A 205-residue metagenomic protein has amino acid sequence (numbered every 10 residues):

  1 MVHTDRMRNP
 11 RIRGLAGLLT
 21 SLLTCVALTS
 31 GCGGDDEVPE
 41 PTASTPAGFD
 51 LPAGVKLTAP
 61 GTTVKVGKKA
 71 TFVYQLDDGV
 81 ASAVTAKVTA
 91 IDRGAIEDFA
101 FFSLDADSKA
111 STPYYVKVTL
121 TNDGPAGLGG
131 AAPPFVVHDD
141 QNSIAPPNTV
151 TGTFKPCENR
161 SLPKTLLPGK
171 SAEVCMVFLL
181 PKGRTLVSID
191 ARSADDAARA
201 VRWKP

Functional and structural regions predicted by a protein language model:
T4-L19: Bacterial N-terminal signal peptides that target proteins for export
A27-G31: C-terminal motif of bacterial Sec signal peptides marking the signal peptidase cleavage site
G34, T45-G48, F135-H138, L162-P205: Surface-exposed edge beta-strand/loop patches
V38-A106: Extracytoplasmic low-complexity, Pro/Thr/Ser/Ala/Gly-rich segments that lie immediately after a secretion/anchoring
E97-D107, K117, P156-L162: N-terminal post-signal-peptidase region of extra-cytosolic proteins
Y114-N122: Short, well-ordered beta-strand segments enriched in hydrophobic/aromatic residues
T121-A126, P181-G183: Short solvent-exposed strand-capping/beta-turn motif centered on an Asx-Ser/Thr pair
D123-P168, R202-W203: The feature marks short-to-medium sequence segments in extracytoplasmic or secretory-pathway proteins
